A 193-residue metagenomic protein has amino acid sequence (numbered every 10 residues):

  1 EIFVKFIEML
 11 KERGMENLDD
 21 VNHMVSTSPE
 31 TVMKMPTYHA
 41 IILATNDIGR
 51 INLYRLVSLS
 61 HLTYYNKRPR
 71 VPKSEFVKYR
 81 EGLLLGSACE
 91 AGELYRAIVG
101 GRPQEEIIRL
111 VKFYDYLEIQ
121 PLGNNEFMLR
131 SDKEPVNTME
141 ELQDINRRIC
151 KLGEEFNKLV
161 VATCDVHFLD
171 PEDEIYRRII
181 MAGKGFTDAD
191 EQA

Functional and structural regions predicted by a protein language model:
E1-A193: Phosphodiester-processing cores and adjacent nucleic acid-binding clamps
